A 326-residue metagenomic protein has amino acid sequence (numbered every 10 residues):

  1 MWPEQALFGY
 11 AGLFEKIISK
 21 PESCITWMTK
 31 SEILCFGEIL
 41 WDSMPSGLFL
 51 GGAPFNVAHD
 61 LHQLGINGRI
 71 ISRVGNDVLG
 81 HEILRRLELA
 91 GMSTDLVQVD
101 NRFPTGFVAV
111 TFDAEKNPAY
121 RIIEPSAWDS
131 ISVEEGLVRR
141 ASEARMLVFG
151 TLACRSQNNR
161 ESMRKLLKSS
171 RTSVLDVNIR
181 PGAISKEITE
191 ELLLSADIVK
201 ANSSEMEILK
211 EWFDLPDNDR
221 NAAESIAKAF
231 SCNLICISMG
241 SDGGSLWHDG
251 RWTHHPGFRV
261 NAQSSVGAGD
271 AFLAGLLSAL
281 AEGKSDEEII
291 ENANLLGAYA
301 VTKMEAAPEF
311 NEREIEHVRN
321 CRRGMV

Functional and structural regions predicted by a protein language model:
M1-E4, E15-S93, V97, V326: Glycine-rich phosphate/adenosyl-contacting loop at the front of the ribokinase-like
G9-A11: Short hydrophobic alpha-helical segments enriched in small aliphatic residues
F14-I17, E22-L34, D217-V326: Conserved phosphate-binding/catalytic region of the ribokinase-like
N67-T151, S169, H317-V326: Conserved N-terminal subdomain of the carbohydrate kinase-like
V108, T172, I198, N233-L234: Proline-centered loop/turn at the N-terminus of a beta-strand
M146, G150-N221, G243: Conserved beta-alpha-beta core of the PfkB/ribokinase-like small-molecule kinase fold
